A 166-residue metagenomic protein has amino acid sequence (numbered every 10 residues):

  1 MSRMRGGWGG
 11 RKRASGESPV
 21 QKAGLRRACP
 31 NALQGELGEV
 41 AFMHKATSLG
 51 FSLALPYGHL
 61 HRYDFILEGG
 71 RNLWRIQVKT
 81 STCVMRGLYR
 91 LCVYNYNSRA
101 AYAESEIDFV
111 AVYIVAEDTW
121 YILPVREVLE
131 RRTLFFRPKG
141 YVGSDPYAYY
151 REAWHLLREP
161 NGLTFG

Functional and structural regions predicted by a protein language model:
M1-R13: BZIP DNA-binding basic region
R11-P19, A23-G24, P30, V128-G166: Charged phosphate-binding loop/patch that engages nucleotide di/tri-phosphates or the phosphate backbone of nucleic
G16-A54: Acidic-basic catalytic patches of nuclease active cores, encompassing PD-(D/E)XK and other metal-cofactor nuclease
M43-H44, L49, P56-Y57, L73 (+2 more regions): Catalytic phosphate/metal-binding cores of nucleic-acid and nucleotide-processing enzymes, i.e., regions that mediate
A46, F65-L67, N72-T82: Conserved catalytic cores of phosphodiester-cleaving nucleases, focusing on short active-site segments
L53-H61, E68-G70: Active-site metal-binding core of divalent-cation-utilizing nuclease and nuclease-like domains
K79-W120, V125: Catalytic cores of nucleic-acid endonucleases
